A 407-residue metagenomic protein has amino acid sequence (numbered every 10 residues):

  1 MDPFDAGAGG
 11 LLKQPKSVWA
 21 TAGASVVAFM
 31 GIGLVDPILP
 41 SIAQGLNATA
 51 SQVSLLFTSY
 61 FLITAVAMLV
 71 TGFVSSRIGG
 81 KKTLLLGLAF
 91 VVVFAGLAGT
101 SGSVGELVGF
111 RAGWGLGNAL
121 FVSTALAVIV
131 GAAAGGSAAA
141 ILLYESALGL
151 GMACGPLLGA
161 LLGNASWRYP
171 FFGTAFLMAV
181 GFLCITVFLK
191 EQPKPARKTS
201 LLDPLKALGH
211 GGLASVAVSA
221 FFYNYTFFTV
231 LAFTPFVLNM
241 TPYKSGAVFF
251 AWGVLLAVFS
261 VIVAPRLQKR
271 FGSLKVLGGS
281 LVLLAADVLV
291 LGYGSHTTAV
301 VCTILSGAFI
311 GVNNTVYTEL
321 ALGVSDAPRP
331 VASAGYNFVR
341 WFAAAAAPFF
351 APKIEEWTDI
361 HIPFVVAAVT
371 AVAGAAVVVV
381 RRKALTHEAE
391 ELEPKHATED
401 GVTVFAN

Functional and structural regions predicted by a protein language model:
D2-L12, K190-V216, G401: Juxtamembrane intracellular "pre-TM" segments in multi-pass secondary transporters
A65-G102: Conserved MFS/SLC helix-loop-helix module at the cytosolic interface between two early adjacent transmembrane helices
M68-G79, F259-G272, E355: Helix-to-loop junctions at the C-terminal end of transmembrane segments in multipass secondary transporters
F110-L150: Cytoplasmic helix-loop-helix junction between adjacent transmembrane helices in 12-TM secondary transporters
G135, L142-T186: Helix-loop-helix hairpin linking two adjacent transmembrane segments in secondary transporters
A175-K194, V377-R382: C-terminal membrane-cytosol helix-exit motif in multi-pass small-molecule transporters
L274-Y317: C-terminal transmembrane helical hairpin of 12-TM major facilitator-type secondary transporters
V324-I360: A late C-terminal transmembrane helix in Major Facilitator Superfamily
